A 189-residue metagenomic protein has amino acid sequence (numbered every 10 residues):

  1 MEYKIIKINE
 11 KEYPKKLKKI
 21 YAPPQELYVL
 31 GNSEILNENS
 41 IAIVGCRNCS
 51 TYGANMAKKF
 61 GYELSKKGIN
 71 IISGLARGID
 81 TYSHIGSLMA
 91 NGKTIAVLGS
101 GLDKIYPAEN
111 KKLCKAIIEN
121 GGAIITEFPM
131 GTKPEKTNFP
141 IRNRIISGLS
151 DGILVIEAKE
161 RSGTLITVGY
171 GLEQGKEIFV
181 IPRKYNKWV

Functional and structural regions predicted by a protein language model:
M1-V189: Glycine-biased, small-residue-rich flexible motifs in mid-sequence functional cores and linkers
